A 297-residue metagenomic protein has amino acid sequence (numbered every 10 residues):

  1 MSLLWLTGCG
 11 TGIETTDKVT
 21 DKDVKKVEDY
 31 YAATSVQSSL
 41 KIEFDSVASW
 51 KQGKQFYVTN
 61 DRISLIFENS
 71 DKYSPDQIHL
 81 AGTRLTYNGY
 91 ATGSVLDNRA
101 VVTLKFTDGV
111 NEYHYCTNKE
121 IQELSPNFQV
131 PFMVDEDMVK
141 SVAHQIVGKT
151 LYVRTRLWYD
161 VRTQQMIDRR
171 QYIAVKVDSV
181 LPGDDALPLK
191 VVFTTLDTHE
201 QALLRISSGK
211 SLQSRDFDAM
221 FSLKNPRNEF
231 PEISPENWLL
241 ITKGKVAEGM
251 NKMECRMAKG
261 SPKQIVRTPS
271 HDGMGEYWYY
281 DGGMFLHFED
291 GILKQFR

Functional and structural regions predicted by a protein language model:
W5-G8: C-terminal motif of bacterial Sec signal peptides marking the signal peptidase cleavage site
G10-D61, S74-G82, N88-R297: Residues within mature, well-folded domains
I63-E68: Helix-loop junction hotspots and adjacent acidic micro-motifs that serve as functional foci
